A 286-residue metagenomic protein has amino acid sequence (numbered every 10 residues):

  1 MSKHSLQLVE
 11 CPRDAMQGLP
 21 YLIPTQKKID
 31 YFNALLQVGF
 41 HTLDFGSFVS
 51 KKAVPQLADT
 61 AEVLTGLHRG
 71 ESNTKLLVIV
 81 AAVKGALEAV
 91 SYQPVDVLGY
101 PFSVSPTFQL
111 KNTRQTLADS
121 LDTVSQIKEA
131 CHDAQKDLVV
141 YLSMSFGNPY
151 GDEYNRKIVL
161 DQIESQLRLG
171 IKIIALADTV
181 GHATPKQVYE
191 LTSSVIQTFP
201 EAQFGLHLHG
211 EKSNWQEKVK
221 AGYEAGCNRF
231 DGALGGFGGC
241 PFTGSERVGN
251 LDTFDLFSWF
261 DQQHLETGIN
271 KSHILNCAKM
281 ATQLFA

Functional and structural regions predicted by a protein language model:
M1-A286: Catalytic cores and adjacent flexible loops of soluble metabolic enzymes that perform enolate/carbanion chemistry on
